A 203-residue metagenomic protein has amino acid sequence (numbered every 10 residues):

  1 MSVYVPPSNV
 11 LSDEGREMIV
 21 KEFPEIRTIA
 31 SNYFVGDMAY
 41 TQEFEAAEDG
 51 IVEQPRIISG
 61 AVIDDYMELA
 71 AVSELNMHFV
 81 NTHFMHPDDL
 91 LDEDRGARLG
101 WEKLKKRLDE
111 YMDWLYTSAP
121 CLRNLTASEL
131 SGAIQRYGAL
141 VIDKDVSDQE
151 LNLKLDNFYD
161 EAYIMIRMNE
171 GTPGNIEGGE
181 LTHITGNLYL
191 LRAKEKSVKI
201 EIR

Functional and structural regions predicted by a protein language model:
M1-E48: Catalytic domains of cell-wall/extracellular-matrix polysaccharide-remodeling enzymes, centered on de-N-acetylation
M1-V3, D13-R16, Q54-S131: Catalytic grooves of carbohydrate-active enzymes
V20-E22, E129-D160: Beta/coil-rich, acidic/histidine-enriched accessory regions frequently appended to metallopeptidases
T28-T41, L122-E129, I184-N187: A generic structural motif
Q42-E48, A70, A139-D145: Short, surface-exposed amphipathic charged segments that create phosphate/polyanion-binding patches used for binding
I142, G178-T182: Small-residue (G/S/T/A) turn/hinge positions that recur once per unit in extracellular repeat modules
N152-G174, I200: Surface-exposed beta-strand/loop patches in extracellular or lumenal glycoproteins
T185-R203: C-terminal beta-strand-rich structural cap/linker in extracellular carbohydrate-active enzymes
